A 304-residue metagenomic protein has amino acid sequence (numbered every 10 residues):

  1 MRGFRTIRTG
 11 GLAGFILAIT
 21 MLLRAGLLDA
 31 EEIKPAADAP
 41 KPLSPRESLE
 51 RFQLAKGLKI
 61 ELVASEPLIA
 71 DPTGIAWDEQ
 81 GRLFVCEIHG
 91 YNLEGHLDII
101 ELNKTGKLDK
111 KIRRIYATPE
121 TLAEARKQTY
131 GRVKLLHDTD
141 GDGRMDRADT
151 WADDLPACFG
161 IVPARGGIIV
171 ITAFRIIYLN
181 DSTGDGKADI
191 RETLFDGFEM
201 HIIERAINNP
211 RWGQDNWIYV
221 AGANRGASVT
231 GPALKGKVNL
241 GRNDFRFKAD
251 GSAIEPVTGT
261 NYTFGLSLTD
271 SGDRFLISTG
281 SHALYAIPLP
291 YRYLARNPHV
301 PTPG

Functional and structural regions predicted by a protein language model:
M1-T9: N-terminal secretory signal peptides that target proteins for export/translocation
R8-G11, A157: Short, internal active-site loops enriched in acidic
G10-G26: Bacterial N-terminal signal peptides
G26-G304: Beta-propeller blade termini and top-face loops
